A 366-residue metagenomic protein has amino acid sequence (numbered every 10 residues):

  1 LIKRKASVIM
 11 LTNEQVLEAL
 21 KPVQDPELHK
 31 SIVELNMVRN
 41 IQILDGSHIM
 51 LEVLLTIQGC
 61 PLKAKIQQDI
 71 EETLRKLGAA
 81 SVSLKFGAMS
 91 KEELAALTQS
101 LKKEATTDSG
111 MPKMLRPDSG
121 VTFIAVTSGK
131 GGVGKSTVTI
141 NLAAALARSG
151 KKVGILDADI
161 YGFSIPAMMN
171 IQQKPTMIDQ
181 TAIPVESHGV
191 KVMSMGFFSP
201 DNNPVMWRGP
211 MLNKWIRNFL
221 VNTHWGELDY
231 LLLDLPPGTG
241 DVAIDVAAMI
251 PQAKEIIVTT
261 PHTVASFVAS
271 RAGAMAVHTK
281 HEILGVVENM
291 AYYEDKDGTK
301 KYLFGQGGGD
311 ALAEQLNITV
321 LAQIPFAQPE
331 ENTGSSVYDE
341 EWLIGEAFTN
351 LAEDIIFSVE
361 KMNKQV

Functional and structural regions predicted by a protein language model:
R4, I9-S128, T137, V153 (+2 more regions): Domain-level signature for proteins that mediate thiol-based redox and metal-cofactor handling
L35, A64, Q68, L77 (+2 more regions): C-terminal lobe/tail of nucleotide-utilizing enzymes
R75, A147, A247: Gly/Ala-rich phosphate-binding loop of Rossmann-like dinucleotide-binding domains, activating on the conserved
M89-S90, I160-Y161, F198-N202, P237-G238 (+3 more regions): Conserved nucleotide-binding/hydrolysis micro-motifs of P-loop NTPases
T122-I160, A269, G273: Walker A/P-loop phosphate-binding motif and the immediately C-terminal alpha-helix
L146-G209, N213-L220: Phosphate-binding loop that captures ATP/GTP phosphates
M193, L235, A248: Glycine-rich phosphate-binding loops of nucleotide-dependent enzymes
H224, A243-T263: Inter-motif core of Ras-like GTPase G domains
